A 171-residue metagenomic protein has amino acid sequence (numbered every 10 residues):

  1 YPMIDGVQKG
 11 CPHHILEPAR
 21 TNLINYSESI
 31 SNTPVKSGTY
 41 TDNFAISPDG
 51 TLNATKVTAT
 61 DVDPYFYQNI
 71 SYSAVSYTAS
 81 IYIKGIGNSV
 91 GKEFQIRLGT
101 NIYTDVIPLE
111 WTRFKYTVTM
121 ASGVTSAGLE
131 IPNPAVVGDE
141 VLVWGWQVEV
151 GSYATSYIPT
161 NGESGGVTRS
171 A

Functional and structural regions predicted by a protein language model:
Y1-A171: Extracellular and organelle-lumenal recognition/adhesion modules and their flexible linkers in secreted
